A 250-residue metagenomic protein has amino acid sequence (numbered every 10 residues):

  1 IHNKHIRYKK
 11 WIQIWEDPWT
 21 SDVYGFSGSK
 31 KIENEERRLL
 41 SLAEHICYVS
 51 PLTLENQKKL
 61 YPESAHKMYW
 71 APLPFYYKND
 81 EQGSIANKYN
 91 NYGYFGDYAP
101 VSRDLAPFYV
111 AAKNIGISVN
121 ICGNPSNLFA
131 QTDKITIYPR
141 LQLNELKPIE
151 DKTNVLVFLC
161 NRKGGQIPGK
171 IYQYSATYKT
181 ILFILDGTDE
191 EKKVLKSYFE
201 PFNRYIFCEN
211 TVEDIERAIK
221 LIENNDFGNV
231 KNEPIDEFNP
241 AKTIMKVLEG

Functional and structural regions predicted by a protein language model:
I1-Q13, E44-H45: Glycosyltransferases and closely related glycan-assembly transferases that use nucleotide-activated donors
K9-G28: A short, histidine- and acid-enriched strand-loop-helix "catalytic/donor-clamping" loop that lines the nucleotide-sugar
W19, G28-I46: Membrane-proximal helix-turn-helix segments that form the acceptor-binding/catalytic region of lipid-linked
R38-S41, Q142-N154, A176: Short acidic alpha-helix that forms the nucleotide-activated donor recognition element in Leloir-type transferases
S41-H66: A short, active-site helix/loop in glycosyltransferases that binds the activated sugar's phosphate group
L52, A71-P74: Carbohydrate-associated surface elements
P74-Q131, I137-L143: Conserved catalytic-core segment of nucleotide-activated headgroup transferases in glycan assembly
D151-P234: Catalytic binding pocket for nucleotide-activated donors in carbohydrate/polymer assembly enzymes
